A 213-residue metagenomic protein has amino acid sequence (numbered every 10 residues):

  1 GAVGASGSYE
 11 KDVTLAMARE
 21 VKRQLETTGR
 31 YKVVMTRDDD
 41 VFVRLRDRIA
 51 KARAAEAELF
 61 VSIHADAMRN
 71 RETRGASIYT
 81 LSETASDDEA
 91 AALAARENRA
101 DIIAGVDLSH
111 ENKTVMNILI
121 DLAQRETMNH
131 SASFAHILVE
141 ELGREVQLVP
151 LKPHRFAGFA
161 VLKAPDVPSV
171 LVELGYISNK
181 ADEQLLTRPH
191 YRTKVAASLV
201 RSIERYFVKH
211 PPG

Functional and structural regions predicted by a protein language model:
G1-K113, R125-H136: Catalytic-core regions of hydrolytic enzymes
R69, L119-G213: Active-site-adjacent mobile loop/cap segments within catalytic or ligand-binding domains
